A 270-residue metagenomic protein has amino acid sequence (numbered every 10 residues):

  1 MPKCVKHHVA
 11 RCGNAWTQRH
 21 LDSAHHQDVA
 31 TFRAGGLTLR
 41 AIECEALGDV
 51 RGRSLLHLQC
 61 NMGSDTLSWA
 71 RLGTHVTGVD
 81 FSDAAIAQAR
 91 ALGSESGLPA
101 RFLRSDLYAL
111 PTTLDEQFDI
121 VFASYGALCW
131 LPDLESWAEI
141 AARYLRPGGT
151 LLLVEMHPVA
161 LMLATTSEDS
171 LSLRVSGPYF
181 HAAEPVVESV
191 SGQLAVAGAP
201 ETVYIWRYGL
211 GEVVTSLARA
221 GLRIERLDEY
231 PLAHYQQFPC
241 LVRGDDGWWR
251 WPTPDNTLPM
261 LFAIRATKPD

Functional and structural regions predicted by a protein language model:
M1-D28: N-terminal, positively charged/glycine-rich alpha-helical extensions of SAM-dependent methyltransferases
H25-R53: Conserved alpha-helix/loop element of class I SAM-dependent methyltransferases that forms part of the SAM/SAH-binding
S54-L110: Class I SAM-dependent methyltransferase SAM/SAH-binding core
T112-V121: A short acidic, Gly/Pro-enriched loop at the edge of an enzyme's catalytic core that lines a small-molecule cofactor
E135-T150: A short glycine-rich, Lys/Arg-flanked "PGG" loop and its adjoining helix->strand segment in the class I
T150-S191: Conserved class I S-adenosyl-L-methionine
Y204-L227: Short alpha-helix
L222, G247-W249, T253-D270: Core SAM-dependent methyltransferase catalytic element
